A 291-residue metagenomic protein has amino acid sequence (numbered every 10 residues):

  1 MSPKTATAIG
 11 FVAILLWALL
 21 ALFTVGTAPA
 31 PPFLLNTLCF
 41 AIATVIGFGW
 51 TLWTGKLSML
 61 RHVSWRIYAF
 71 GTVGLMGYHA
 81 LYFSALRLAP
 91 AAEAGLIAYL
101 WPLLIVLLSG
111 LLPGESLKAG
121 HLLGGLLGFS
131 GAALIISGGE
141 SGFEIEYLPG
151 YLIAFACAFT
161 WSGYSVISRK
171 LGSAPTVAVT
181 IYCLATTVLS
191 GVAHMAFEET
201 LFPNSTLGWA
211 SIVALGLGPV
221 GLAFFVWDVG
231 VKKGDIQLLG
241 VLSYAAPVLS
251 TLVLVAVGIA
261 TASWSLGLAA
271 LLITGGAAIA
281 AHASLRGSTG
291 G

Functional and structural regions predicted by a protein language model:
M1-T37, L81, S130, F143-K170 (+3 more regions): Glycine-/small-residue-enriched transmembrane alpha-helix faces in small-molecule transporters and effluxers
S2-A6, A28-T37, L60-W65, S137-A158 (+2 more regions): Juxtamembrane helix-entry segments on the extracytoplasmic side of multipass membrane proteins
A8, L38, A94-L100, I167-T187 (+1 more regions): Helix-helix packing/entry segments at the starts of transmembrane helices
L15, G47, L117-G139, C183 (+4 more regions): Hydrophobic transmembrane alpha-helices of multi-pass small-molecule transport proteins
L16-A21, L52-E93, I97-A98, L134 (+1 more regions): Specific transmembrane alpha-helical segments of multi-pass solute transporters/efflux pumps, especially DMT/EamA
T27, L35, C39, A85 (+6 more regions): Hydrophobic/aromatic residues within transmembrane alpha-helices of multi-pass small-molecule transporters
P29-G77, L104-I105, F159-Y164, T180-E198 (+2 more regions): Transmembrane alpha-helices of multi-pass small-molecule transport proteins
F48-T54, W101-L126, V248-G267: C-terminal transmembrane-helix exit sites in multi-pass transporters
